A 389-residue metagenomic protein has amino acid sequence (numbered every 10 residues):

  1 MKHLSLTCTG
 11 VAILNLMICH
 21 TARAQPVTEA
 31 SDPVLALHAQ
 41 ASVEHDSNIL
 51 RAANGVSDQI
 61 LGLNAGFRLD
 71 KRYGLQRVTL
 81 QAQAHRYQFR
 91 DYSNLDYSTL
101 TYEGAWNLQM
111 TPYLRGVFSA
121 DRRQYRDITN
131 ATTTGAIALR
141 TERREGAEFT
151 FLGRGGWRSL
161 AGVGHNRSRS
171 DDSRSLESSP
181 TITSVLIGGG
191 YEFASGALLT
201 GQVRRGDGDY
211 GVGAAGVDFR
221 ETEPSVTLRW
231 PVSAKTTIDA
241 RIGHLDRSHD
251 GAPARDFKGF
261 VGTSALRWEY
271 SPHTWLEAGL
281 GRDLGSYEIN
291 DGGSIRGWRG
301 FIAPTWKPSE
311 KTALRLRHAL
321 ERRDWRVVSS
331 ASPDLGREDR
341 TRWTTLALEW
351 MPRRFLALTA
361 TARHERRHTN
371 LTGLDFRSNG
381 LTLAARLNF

Functional and structural regions predicted by a protein language model:
M1-T9: Bacterial N-terminal signal peptides that target proteins for export
C8-M17: Bacterial N-terminal signal peptides
A24-F389: Gram-negative and organellar
